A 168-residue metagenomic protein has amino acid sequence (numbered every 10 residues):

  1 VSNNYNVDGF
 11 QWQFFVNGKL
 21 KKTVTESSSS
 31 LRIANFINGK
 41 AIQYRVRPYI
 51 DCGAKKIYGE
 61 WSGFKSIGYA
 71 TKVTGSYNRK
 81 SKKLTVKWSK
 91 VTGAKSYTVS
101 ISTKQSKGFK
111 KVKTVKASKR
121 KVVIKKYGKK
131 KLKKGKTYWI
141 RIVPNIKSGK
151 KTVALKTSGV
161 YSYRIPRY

Functional and structural regions predicted by a protein language model:
V1, W12-F14, Y44-V46, W88 (+3 more regions): An aromatic-rich alpha-helical recognition segment common to small helix-rich domains
V1-Y5, K55-G93, K151-Y168: Pro/Thr/Ser/Gly-rich low-complexity, intrinsically disordered linker/stalk tracts
Y5, V16-K19, C52-A54, T92 (+2 more regions): Solvent-exposed strand-loop boundary residues in beta-sheet-rich modules
V7-Q11, A41, K83, A94-T98: Exposed beta-strand and adjacent loop surfaces of beta-rich binding modules that mediate intermolecular recognition
Q11-N38, T98-K134: Recognizes extended acidic, P/S/T-rich segments that occur within or adjacent to Ig-like beta-sandwich modules
T23-E26, Y44, T71-Y77, V86 (+3 more regions): Generic structural motif
I33-K56, Y127-T152: Beta-strand-rich modules
A41, K83-T85, K121, T137 (+1 more regions): Intrinsic-disorder/low-complexity, polar/charged segments enriched in Ser/Thr/Lys/Arg/Asp/Glu/Gln
